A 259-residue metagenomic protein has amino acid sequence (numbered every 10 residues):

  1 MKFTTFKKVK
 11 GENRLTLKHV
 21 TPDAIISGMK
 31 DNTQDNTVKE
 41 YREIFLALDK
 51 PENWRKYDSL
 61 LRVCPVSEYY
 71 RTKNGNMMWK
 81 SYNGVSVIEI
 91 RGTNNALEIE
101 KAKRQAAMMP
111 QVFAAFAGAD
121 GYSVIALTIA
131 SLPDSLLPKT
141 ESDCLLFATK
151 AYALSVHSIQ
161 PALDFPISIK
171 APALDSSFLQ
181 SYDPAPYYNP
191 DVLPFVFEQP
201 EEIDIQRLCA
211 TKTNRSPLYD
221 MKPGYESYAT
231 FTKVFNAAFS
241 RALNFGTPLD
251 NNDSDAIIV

Functional and structural regions predicted by a protein language model:
M1-G84, L218, K222: DNA replication initiation on ssDNA origins
S81-A96, K101, S123-S142, P184-P186 (+1 more regions): Modules that initiate DNA replication and primer synthesis
K103-V112: Conserved alpha/beta core surface patches that mediate binding of polyanionic ligands
Q105, A130-L163, Y188-R207: Helical (often loop-to-helix) elements that flank the catalytic cores of nucleotide-handling enzymes
F113-A114, S123-I125, S176-S177: Beta-sheet entry/capping signal
A114-D120, S168-P172: Short beta-strand
L127-P133, I169-D191: Short, conserved secondary-structure transition motifs
A153-D175, L179: Structure-specific nucleic-acid interaction/processing domains
